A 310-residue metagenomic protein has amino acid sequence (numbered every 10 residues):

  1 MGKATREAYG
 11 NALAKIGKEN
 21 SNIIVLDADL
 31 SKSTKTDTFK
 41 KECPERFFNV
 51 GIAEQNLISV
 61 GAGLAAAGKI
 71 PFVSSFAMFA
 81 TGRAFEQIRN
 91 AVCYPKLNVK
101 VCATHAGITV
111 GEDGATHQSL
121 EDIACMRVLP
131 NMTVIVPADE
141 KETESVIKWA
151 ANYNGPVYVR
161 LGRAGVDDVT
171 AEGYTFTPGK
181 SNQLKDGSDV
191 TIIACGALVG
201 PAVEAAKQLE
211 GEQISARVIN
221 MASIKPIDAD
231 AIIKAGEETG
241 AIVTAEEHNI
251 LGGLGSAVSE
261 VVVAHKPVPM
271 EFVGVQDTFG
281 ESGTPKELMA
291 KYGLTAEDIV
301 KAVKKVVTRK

Functional and structural regions predicted by a protein language model:
M1-R160, G165: Thiamine diphosphate
R6-E7, E19-N22, K32-D37, K41 (+2 more regions): Thiamine diphosphate
